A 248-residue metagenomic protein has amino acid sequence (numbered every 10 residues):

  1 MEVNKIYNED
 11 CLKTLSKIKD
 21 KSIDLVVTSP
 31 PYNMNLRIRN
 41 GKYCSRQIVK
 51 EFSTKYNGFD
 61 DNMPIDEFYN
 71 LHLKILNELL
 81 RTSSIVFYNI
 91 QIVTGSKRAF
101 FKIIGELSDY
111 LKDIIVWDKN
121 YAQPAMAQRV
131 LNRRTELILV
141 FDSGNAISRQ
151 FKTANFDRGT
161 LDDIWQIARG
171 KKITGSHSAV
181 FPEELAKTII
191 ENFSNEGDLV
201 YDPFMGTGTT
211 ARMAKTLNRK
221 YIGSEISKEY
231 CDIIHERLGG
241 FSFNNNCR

Functional and structural regions predicted by a protein language model:
E2-I233, G239, F243: Core catalytic lobe of class I
N244-R248: Short mixed-charge
